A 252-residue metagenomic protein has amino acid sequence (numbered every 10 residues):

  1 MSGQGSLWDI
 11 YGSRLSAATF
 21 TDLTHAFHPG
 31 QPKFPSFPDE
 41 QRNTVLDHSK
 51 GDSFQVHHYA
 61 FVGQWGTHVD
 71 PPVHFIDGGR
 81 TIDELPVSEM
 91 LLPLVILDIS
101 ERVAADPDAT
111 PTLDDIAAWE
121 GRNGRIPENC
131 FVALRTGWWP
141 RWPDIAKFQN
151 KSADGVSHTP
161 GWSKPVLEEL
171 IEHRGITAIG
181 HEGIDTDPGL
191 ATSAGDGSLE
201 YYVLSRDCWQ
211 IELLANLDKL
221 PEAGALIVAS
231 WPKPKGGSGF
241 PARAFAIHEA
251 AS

Functional and structural regions predicted by a protein language model:
M1-S252: Active-/binding-site microenvironments in catalytic and ligand-binding cores
